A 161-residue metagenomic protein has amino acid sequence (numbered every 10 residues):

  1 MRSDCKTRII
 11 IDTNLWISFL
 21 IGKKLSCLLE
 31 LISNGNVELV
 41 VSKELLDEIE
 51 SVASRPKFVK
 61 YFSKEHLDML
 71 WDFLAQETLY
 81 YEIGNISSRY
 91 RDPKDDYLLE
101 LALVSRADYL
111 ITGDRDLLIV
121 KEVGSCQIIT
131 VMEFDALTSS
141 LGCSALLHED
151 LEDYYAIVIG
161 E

Functional and structural regions predicted by a protein language model:
M1-V41: Short, well-structured N-terminal submotif of metal-dependent ribonuclease cores
D12-T13, V41-S42, G113-D114, T130: A secondary-structure boundary/capping signal
L15-W16, L45, D116-L117: Alpha-helix capping/helix-boundary segments
W16-S18, F58-K60, N85-R91: Short, flexible loop segments at the rims of nucleotide/cofactor-binding pockets, characterized by
L31, L101, V120: Hydrophobic/aromatic ligand-binding patch that stacks against planar heteroaromatic rings of cofactors or nucleotides
S33-N85: PIN-domain endoribonuclease scaffold, especially VapC-family toxins
Q76-L110, R115: Active-site neighborhoods of divalent-metal-dependent phosphate/nucleic-acid chemistry enzymes
R115-E161: Acidic, PIN/NYN-like endoribonuclease modules and their adjacent C-terminal/linker elements
